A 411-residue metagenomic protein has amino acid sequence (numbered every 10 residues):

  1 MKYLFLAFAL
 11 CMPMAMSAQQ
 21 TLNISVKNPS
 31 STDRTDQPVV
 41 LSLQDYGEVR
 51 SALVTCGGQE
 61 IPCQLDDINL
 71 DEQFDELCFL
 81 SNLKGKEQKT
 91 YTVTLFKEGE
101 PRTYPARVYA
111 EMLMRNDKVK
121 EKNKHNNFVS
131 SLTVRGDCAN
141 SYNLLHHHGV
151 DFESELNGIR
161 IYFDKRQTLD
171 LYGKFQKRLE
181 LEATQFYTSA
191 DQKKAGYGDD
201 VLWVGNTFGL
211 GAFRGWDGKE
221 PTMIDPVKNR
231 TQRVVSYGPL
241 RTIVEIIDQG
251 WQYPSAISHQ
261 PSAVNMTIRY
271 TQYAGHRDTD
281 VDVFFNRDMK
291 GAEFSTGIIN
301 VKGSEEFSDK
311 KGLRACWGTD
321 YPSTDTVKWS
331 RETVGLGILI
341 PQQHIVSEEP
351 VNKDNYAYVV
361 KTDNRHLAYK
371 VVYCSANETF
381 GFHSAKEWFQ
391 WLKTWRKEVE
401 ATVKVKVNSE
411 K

Functional and structural regions predicted by a protein language model:
M1-N23: Bacterial Sec-dependent N-terminal signal peptides
Q19-K124, S131, R135-N140, H147: Alpha-mannosidase-like glycoside hydrolase catalytic domains involved in N-glycan trimming, generalizing to other
Q20, S25-V26, A292-V346: Polysaccharide-binding surfaces and accessory modules of carbohydrate-active proteins
L53-L77, P254-S262, K302-Y321, L339-H344: Solvent-exposed beta-strand/loop surfaces of large extracellular or lumenal domains
N69-L83, L336-K411: Beta-strand-rich recognition/accessory modules
K97-I224: Solvent-exposed N-terminal domain segments of exported/luminal and surface proteins
K194-Y273: Extended, loop-rich substrate-binding clefts of extracytoplasmic carbohydrate-active enzymes
M266, Q272, R277-K310: Acidic (Asp/Glu-rich), glycine- and aromatic
